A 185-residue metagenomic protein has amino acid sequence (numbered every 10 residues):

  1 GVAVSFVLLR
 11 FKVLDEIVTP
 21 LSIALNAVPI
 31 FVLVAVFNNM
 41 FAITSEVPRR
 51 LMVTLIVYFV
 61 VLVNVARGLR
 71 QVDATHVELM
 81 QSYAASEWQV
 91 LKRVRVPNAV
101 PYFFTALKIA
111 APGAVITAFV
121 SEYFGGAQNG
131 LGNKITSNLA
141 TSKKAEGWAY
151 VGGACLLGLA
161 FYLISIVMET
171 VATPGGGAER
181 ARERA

Functional and structural regions predicted by a protein language model:
G1-S22: Transmembrane-helix boundary motif in ABC transporter permease subunits
L8-V13, F37-I43, V120, F124-N129 (+1 more regions): Short helix-capping/hinge motifs at transmembrane helix termini and TM-loop junctions
S22-V60, R67-G68: Generic hydrophobic transmembrane alpha-helix motif, especially the helices
L51-L55, W88-S121, S165: Transmembrane alpha-helices
N64-F103, G132-I135: Short cytoplasmic-facing helical segments at TM-TM junctions of multi-pass membrane proteins
S137-G147: Membrane-interfacial helix-loop-helix junctions in multi-pass membrane proteins
A149-A185: C-terminal transmembrane helix and the adjacent membrane-cytosol boundary/short C-terminal tail of inner/organellar
